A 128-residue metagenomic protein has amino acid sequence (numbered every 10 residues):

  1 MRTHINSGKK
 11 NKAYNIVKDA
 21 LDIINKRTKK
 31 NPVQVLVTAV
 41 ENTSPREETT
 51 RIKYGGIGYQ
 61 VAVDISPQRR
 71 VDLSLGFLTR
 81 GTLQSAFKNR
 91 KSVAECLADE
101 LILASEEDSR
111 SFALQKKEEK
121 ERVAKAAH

Functional and structural regions predicted by a protein language model:
M1-Y14, K18-H128: Strongly charged
